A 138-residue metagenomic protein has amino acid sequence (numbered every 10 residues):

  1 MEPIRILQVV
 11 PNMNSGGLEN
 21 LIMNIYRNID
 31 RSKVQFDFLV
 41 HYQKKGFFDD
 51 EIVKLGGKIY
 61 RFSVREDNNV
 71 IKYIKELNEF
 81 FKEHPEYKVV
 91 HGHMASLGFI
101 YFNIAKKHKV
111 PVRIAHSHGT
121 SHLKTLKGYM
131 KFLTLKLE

Functional and structural regions predicted by a protein language model:
M1-E138: Membrane-interface segments of envelope glycosyltransferases acting on lipid-linked substrates or membrane lipids
